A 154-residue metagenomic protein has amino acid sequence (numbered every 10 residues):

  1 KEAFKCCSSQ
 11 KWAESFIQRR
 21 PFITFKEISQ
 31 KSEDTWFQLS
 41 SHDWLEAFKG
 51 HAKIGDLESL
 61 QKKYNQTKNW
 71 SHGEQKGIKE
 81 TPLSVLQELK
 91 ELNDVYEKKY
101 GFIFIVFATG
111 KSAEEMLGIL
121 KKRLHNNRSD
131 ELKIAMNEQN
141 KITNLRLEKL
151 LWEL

Functional and structural regions predicted by a protein language model:
F4-C6, K11-L92, K141-L154: Aromatic-anchored, charged helix-turn/loop surface patch used as a conserved interaction hotspot
K79-L154: C-terminal non-catalytic interaction appendages of large macromolecular assemblies
